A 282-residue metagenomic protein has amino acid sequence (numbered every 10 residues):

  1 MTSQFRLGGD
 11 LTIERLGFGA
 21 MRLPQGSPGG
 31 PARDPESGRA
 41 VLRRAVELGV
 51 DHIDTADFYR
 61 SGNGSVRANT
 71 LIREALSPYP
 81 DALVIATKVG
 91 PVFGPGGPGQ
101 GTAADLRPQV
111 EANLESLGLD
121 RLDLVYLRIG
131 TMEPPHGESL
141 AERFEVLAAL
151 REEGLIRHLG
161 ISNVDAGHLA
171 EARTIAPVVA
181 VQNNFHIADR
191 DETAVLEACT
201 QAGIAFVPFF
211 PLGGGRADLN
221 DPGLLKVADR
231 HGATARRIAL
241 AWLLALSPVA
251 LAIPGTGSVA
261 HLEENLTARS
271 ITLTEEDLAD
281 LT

Functional and structural regions predicted by a protein language model:
M1-L83: N-terminal binding-site loop/beta-alpha segment at the start of enzyme catalytic domains that lines or forms
R6, I13-G17, D51-H52, A82-K88 (+5 more regions): Structural preference for beta-strand elements that scaffold enzyme active sites
G8, E47, R73-V84, L114-L119 (+2 more regions): Acidic (Asp/Glu)-rich catalytic clusters
F18, G38, A45, I53 (+11 more regions): Conserved, mostly hydrophobic/aromatic
R22-E36, F93-A104, M132-H136: Active-site mouth loops of central-metabolism enzymes
A32-A45, Q100-L117, D165-L169, D191: Short, acidic/polar
D105-L127, A149-E153: CE4/NodB-like, metal-dependent polysaccharide N-deacetylase domain that modifies extracellular/periplasmic N-acetylated
G130-T282: Beta/alpha (TIM)-barrel catalytic core signal, keyed to glycine-rich beta->alpha loops juxtaposed to Asp/Glu that bind
